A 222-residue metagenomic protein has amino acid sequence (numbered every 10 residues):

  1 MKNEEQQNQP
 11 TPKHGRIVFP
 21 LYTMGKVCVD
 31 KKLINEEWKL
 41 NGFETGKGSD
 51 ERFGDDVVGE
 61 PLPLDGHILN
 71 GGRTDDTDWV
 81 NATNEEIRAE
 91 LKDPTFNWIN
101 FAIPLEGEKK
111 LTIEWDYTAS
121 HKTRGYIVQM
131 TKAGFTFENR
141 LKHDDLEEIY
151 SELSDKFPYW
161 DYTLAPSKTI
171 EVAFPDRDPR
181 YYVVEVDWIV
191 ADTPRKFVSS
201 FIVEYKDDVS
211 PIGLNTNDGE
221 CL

Functional and structural regions predicted by a protein language model:
M1-I127, A133-N139: N-terminal "mature-chain" segments and other terminal, solvent-exposed stretches
G125-I127, N139-K142, R195-F201: Short, solvent-exposed loop/turn and secondary-structure capping segments
I127-T131, D176-D192: Internal, hydrophobic beta-strand segments that form the core of beta-sheet-rich folds
M130-T136, Y205-S210: Short edge-strand/loop segments of extracellular domains
K132-I170: Exoplasmic/lumenal beta-rich domain surfaces
P166-D178, V203: Short, hydrophobic beta-strand segments
E171, V183-D187, S200-I202: Active-site scaffold segments
R195-L222: Short beta-strand elements
